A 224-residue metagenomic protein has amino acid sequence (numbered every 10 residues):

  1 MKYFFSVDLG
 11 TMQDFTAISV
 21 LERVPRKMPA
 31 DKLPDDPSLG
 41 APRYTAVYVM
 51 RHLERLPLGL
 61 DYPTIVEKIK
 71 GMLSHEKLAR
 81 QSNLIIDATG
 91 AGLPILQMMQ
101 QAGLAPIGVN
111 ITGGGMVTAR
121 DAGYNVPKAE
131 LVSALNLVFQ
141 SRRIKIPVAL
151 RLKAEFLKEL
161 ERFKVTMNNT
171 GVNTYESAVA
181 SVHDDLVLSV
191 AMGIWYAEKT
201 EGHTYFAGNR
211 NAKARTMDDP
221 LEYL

Functional and structural regions predicted by a protein language model:
M1-N110, V117-A119, A129, S141-L224: RNase H-like, metal-dependent nuclease domains and their acidic two-metal-ion catalytic environment used
V132: Glycine-rich, anion-gripping cofactor-binding loops and their flanking helix/strand elements in enzyme active sites
L135: Mobile, glycine-rich extracellular loop/lid and propeptide segments that shape or gate substrate/ligand access
V138: Carbohydrate-associated surface elements
